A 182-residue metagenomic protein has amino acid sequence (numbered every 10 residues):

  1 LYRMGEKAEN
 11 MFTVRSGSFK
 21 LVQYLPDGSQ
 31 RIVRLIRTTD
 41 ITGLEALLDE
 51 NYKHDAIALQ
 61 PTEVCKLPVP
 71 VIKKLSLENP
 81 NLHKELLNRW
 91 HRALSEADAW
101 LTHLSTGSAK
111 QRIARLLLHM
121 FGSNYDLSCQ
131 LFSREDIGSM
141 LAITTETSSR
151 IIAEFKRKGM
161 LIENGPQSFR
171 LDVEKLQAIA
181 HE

Functional and structural regions predicted by a protein language model:
L1-F12, S16: Regulatory nucleotide-sensing modules
M11, L35, K66, L131 (+1 more regions): Short aromatic/basic micro-patch
L21-D27: Cytochrome P450 core scaffold surrounding the K-helix E-X-X-R motif and the conserved "meander" helix-loop region
I32-H91, S95: Cyclic-nucleotide recognition modules
Q60, L77-T145: Polybasic "coupling" helices that flank or enter modular domains
M120-E182: Phosphate-/nucleic-acid-contacting segments
